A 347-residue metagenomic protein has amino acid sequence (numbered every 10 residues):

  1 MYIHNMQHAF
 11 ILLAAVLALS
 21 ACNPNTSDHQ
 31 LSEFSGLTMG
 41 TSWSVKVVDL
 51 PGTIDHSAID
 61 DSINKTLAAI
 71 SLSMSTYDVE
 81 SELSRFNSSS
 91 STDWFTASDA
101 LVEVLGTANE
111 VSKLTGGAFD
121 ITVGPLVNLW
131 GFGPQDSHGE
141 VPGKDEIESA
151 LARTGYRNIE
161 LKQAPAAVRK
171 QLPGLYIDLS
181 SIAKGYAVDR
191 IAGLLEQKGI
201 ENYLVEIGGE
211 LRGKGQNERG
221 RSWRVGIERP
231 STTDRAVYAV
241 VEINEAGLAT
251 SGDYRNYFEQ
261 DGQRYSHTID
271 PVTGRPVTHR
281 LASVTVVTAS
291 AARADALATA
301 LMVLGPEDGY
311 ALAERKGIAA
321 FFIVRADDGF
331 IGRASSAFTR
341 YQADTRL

Functional and structural regions predicted by a protein language model:
Y2-N5, F10, S20-L347: Mature catalytic core of soluble alpha/beta enzymes
L13-A15: Hydrophobic helical h-region of N-terminal Sec-dependent signal peptides in bacterial secretory/periplasmic proteins
